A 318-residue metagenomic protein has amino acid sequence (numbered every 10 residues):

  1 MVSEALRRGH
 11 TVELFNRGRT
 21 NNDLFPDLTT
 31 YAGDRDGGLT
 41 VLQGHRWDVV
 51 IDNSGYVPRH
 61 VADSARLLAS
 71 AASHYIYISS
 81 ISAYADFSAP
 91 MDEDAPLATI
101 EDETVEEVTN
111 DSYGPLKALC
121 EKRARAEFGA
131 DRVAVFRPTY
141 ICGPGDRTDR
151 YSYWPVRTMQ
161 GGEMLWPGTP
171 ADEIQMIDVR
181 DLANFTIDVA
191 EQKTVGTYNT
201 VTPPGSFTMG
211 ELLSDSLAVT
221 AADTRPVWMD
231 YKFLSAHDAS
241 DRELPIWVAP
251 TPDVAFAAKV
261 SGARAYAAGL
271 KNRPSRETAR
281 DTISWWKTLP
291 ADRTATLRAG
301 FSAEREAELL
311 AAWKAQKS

Functional and structural regions predicted by a protein language model:
M1-N53, S73, A130: N-terminal Rossmann/SDR dinucleotide-binding element
E4, R123, D215: Rossmann-fold NAD(P)-dependent oxidoreductase module
F15, N53, I78-S80, F136-P138: SDR active-site strand-loop-helix element
D63-A118, A126, A134: Conserved Rossmann-fold NAD(P)-dependent oxidoreductase catalytic core, especially the SDR/UDP-sugar
C120-G145: Conserved beta-loop-beta element that borders a ligand/cofactor-binding pocket
D149-W154, P167-A190, G196-N199, E211 (+1 more regions): Substrate-positioning beta->alpha
P155-P167, A222-R225, A257: A short C-terminal helix-loop "cap" of Rossmann-like NAD(P)-dependent dehydrogenase/epimerase domains
D188-A263, R280-I283, P290-S318: Mid/C-terminal beta-alpha module of Rossmann-like enzyme folds, strongest in SDR-family dehydrogenases/epimerases
